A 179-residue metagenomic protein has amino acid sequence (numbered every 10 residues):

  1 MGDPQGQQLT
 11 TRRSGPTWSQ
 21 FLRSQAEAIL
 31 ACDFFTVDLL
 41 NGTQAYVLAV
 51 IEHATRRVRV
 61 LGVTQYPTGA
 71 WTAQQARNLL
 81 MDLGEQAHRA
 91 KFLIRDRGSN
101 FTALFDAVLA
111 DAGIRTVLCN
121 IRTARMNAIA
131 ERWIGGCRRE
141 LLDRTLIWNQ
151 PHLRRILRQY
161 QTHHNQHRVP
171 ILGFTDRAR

Functional and structural regions predicted by a protein language model:
M1-R179: Charged DNA-binding/catalytic regions of mobile-element recombinases
